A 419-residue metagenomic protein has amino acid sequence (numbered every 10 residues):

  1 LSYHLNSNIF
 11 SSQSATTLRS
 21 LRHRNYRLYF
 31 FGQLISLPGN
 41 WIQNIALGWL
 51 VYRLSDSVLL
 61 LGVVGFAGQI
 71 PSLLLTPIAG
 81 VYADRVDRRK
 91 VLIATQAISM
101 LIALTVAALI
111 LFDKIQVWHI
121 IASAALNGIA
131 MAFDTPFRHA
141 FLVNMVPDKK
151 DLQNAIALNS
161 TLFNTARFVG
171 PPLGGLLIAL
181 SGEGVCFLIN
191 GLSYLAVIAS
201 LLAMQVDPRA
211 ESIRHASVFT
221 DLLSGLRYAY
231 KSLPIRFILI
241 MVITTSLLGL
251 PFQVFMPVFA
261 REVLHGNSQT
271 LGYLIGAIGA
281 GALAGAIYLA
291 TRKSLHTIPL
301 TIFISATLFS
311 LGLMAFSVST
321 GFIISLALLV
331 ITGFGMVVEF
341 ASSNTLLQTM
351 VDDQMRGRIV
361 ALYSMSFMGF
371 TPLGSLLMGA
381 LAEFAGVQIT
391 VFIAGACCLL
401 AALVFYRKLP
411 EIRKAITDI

Functional and structural regions predicted by a protein language model:
L1-R19, K408-I419: Intrinsic disorder in cytosolic terminal tails and internal cytosolic loops of multi-pass membrane transporters
S11-I70, K231-G276: Helix-loop boundary and gating motifs at the non-cytosolic
R27-I45, A67-A83, D87-I102, H119-A179 (+6 more regions): Substrate-agnostic recognition of the 12-TM MFS/MFS-like secondary transporter fold
G48-L54, A107-F112, V169-I189, E262-V263 (+1 more regions): Transmembrane alpha-helix termini and helix-breaking/packing motifs in multi-pass membrane transporters
S55, D87, L109-I110, K114 (+1 more regions): Helix-breaking motifs and short loop linkers at transmembrane-helix boundaries and internal kinks in secondary membrane
D56-S57, D87-R88, G182, T297-I298 (+1 more regions): A helix-boundary/kink motif common to multi-pass secondary transporters, especially Major Facilitator Superfamily
V64, L74, I78, V91 (+7 more regions): C-terminal transmembrane bundle of multi-pass solute transporters/carriers
A140, N144, E183, F187-S217 (+1 more regions): Helix-loop junctions on the cytosolic side of multi-pass membrane transporters, especially the intracellular loop
